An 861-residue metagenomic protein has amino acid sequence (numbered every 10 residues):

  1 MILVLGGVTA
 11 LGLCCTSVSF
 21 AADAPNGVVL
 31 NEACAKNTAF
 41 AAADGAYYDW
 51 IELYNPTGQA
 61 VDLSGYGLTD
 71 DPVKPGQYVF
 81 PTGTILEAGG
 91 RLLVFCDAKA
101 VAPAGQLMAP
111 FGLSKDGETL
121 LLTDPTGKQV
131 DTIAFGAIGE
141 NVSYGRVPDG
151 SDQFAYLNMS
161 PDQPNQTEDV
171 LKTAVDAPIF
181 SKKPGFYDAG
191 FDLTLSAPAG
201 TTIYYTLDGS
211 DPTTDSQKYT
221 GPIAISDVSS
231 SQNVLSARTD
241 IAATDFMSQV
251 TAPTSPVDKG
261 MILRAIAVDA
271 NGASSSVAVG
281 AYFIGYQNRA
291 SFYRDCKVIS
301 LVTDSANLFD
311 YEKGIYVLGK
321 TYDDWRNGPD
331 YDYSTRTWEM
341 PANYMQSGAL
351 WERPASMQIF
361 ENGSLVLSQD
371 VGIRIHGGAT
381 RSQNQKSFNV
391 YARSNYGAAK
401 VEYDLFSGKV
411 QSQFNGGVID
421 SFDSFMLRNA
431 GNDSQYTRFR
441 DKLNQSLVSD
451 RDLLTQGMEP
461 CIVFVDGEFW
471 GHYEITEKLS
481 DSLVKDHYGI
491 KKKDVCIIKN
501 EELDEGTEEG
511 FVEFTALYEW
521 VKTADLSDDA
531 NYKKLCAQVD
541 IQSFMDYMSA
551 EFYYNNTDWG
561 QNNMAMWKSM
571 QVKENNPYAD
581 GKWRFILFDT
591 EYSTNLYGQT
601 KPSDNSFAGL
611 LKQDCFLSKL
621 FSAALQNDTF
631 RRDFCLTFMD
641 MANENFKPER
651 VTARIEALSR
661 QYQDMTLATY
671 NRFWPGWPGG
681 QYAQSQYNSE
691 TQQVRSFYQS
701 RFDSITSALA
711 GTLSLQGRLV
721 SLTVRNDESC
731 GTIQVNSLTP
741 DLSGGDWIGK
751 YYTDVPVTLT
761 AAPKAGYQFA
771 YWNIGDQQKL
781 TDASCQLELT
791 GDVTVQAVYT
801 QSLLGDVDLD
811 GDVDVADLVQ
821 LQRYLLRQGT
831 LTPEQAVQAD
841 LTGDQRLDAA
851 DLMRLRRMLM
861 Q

Functional and structural regions predicted by a protein language model:
I2-C14: Bacterial N-terminal signal peptides
G6-G7, A21, V29, A33 (+11 more regions): Short, compositionally stereotyped local motifs that mark structural "simplifiers"
L11-G12, T16-S17, A21, Q796-Q861: Cellulosome-associated attachment modules in secreted, modular CAZymes
F20-F154, D215: Activation on beta-sandwich/Ig-like modules and their edge loops
F40-A41, L427-Y436, K534-L535, L620-S622 (+2 more regions): Second-shell loop/turn segments in exported
A42-D44, S64, V79, A104-L107 (+16 more regions): Short, solvent-exposed loop/turn and secondary-structure capping segments
P161-V170, D295-Y322, R326-R336, Y344-S347 (+12 more regions): Middle-to-C-terminal accessory/interaction subdomains
L301, N327-V512: Conserved ATP-binding subdomain of kinase catalytic cores across diverse folds
